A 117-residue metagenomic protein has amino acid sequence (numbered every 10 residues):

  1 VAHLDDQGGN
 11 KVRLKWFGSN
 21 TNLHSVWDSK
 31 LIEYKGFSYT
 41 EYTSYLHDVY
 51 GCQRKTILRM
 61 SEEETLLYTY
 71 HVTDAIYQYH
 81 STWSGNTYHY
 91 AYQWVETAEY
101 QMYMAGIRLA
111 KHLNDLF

Functional and structural regions predicted by a protein language model:
H3-F117: C-terminal accessory segments of proteins
